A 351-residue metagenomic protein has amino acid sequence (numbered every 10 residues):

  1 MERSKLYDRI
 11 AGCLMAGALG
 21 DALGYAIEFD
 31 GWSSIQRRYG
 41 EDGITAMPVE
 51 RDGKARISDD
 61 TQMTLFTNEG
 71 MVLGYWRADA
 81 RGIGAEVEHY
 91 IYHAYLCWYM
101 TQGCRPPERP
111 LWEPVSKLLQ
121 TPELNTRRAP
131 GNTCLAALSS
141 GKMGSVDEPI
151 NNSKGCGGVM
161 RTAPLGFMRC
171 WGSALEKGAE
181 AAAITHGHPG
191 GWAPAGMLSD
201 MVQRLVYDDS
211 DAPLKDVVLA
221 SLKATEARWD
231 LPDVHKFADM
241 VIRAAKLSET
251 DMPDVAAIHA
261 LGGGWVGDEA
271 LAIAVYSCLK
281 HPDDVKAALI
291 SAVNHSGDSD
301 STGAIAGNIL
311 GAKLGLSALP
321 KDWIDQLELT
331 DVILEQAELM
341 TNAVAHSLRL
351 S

Functional and structural regions predicted by a protein language model:
M1-S351: Structured, active/binding-site neighborhoods that engage oxygen-rich ligands
